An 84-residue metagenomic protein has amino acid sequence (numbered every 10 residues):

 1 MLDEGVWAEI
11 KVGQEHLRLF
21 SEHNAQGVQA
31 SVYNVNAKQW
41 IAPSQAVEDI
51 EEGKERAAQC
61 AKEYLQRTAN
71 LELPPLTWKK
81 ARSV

Functional and structural regions predicted by a protein language model:
M1-Q29: Short N-terminal "domain-start" leader segments that mark the transition from disordered tails or signal peptides into
Y33-V84: Mixed-charge, Lys/Arg-enriched low-complexity segments
